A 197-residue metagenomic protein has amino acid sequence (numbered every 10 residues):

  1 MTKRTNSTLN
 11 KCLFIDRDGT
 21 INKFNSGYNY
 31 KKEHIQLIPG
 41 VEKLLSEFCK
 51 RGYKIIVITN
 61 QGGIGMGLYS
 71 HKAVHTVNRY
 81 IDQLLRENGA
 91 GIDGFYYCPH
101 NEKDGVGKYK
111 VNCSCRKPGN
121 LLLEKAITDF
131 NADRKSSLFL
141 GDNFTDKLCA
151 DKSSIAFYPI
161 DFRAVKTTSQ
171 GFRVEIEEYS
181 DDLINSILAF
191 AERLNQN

Functional and structural regions predicted by a protein language model:
T2-I56: Active-site neighborhood of HAD-like aspartate-dependent phosphohydrolases
T2-T8, K72, R79-D93, K103-F139 (+1 more regions): Asp-based, Mg2+/Mn2+-dependent phosphohydrolase catalytic module
D16-D18, N60, D142, D146: Acidic active-site catalytic centers that drive phospho-/nucleotidyl reactions and related ester hydrolyses
I21-P39, I64-A73, E87-A90, V106-S114: Metal-dependent phosphoesterase signature
G27, C98-N101, R163: Short, solvent-exposed coil/turn elements at secondary-structure transition points
V41, L45-L84, A90-N101: Substrate-recognition element of Asp-dependent hydrolases with the DxDx(T/V) motif
